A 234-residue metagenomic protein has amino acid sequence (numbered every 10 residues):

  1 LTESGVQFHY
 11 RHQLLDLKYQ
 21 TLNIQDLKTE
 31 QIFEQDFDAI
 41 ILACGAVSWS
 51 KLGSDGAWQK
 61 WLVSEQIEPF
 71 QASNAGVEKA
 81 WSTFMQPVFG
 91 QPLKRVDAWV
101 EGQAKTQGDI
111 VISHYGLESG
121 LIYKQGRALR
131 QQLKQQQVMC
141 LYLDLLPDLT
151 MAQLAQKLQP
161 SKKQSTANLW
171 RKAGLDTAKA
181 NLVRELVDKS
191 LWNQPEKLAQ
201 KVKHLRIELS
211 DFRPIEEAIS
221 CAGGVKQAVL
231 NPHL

Functional and structural regions predicted by a protein language model:
L1-Q7: N-terminal Rossmann-like dinucleotide/flavin-binding domain of flavoprotein oxidoreductases that bind FAD/FMN
Q7-H9, E68: General small-molecule cofactor/ligand-binding pocket signal
Y10-T21: A conserved short coil-to-beta-strand element within the FAD-binding core of flavoproteins
Y19, F37-D38: Active-site acidic short loop of glycosyltransferases
T21-I24, T29: Intrinsic disorder/low-complexity segments
Q25, A39-A43, W49, D97-L234: Residue-level recognition of phosphate/Mg2+-coordinating polar/acidic sites in nucleotide-handling active sites
A39-T83: Glycine-rich loop(s) and the adjacent beta-strand/alpha-helix scaffold that form part
K79-Q103: Extended, Lys/Arg-enriched charged tracts that mediate electrostatic binding to polyanionic substrates
